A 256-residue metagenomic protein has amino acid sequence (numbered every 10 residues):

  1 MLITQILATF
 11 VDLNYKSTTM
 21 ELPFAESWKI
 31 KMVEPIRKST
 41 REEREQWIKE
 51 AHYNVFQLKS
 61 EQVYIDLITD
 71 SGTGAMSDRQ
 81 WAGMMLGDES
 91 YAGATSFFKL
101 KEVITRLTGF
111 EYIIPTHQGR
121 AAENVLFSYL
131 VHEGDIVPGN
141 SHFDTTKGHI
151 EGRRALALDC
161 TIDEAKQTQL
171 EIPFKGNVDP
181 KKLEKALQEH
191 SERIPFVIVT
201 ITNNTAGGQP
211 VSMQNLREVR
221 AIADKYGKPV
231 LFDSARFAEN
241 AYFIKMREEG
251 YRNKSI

Functional and structural regions predicted by a protein language model:
L2-I6: Extreme N-terminal basic, low-complexity initiation segments that serve as generic localization/processing leaders
T9-K16: Short, positively charged and aromatic/hydrophobic N-terminal segments
E21-A75, Q80, E89-I113, H117-I256: Conserved PLP-enzyme active-site core in the AAT-like
G83-M84: Positively charged, low-complexity intrinsically disordered leader regions
